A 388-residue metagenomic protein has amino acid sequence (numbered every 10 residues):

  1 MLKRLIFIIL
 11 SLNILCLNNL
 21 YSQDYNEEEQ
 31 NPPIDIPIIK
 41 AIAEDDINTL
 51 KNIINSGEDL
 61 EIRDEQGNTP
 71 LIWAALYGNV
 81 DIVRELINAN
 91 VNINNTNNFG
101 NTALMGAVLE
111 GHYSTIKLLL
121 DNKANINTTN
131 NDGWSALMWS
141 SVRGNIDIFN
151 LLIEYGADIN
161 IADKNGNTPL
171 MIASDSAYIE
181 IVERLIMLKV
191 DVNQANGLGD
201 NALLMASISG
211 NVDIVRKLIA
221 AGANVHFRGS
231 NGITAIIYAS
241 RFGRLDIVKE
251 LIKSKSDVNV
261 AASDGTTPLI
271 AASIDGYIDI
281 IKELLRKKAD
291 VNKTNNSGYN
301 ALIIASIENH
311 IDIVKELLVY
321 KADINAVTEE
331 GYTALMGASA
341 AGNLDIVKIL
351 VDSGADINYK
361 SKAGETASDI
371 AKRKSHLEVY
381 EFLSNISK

Functional and structural regions predicted by a protein language model:
I8-C16: Bacterial N-terminal signal peptides
L20-S56, E65-N68, N385-K388: Intrinsically disordered, low-complexity regulatory segments in ankyrin-centric signaling systems
K40-D45, W73-N79, G106-H112, W139-N145 (+7 more regions): Ankyrin repeat A-helix N-terminal signature
D46-I54, N79-I87, H112-L120, N145-I153 (+7 more regions): Ankyrin repeat structural motif
V351, D356-K388: Leucine-rich solenoid repeat scaffolds
